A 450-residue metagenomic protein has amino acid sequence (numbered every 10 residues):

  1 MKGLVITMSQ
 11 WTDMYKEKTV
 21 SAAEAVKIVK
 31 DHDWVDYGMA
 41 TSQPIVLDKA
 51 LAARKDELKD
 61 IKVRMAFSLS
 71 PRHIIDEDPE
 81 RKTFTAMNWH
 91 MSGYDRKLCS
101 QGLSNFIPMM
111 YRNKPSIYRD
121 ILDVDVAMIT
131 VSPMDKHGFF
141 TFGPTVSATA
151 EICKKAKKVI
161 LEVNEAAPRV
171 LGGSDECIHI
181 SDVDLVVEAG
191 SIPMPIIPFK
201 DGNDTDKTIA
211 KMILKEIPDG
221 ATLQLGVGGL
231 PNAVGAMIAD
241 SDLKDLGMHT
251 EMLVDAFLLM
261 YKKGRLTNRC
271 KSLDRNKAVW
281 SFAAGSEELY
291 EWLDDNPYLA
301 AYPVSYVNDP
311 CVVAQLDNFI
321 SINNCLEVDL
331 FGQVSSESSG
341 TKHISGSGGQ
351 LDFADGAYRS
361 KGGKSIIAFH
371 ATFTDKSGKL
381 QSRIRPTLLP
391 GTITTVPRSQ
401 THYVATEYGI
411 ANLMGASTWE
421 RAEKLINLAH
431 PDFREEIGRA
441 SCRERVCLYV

Functional and structural regions predicted by a protein language model:
K2-R443: Conserved alpha/beta enzyme-core scaffold
E444-V450: Positively charged, low-complexity/disordered segments
